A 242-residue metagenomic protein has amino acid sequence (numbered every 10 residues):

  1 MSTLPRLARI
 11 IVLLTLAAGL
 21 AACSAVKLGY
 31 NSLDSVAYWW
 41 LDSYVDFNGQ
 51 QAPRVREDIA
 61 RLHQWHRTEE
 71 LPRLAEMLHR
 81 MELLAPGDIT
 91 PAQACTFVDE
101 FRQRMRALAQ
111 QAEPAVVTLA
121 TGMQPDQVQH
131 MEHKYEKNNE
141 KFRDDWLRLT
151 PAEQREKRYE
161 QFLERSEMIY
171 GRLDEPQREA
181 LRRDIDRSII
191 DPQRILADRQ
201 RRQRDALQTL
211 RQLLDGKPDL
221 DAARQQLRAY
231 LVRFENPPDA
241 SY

Functional and structural regions predicted by a protein language model:
S2-V12: Bacterial N-terminal signal peptides that target proteins for export
G19-A22: C-terminal motif of bacterial Sec signal peptides marking the signal peptidase cleavage site
S24-K27: Bacterial signal peptide processing site
N31-H63: Start-of-domain marker
V36-W40, D58, R80, A115-T118 (+1 more regions): A general alpha-helix detector
A52, M105-V117: Solvent-exposed, amphipathic alpha-helical "stalk/arm" or coiled-coil-like segments used as scaffolds
T68-A107: Mid-chain, structured segments of secreted extracytoplasmic proteins
V117-D239: Extended amphipathic alpha-helical interaction segments
